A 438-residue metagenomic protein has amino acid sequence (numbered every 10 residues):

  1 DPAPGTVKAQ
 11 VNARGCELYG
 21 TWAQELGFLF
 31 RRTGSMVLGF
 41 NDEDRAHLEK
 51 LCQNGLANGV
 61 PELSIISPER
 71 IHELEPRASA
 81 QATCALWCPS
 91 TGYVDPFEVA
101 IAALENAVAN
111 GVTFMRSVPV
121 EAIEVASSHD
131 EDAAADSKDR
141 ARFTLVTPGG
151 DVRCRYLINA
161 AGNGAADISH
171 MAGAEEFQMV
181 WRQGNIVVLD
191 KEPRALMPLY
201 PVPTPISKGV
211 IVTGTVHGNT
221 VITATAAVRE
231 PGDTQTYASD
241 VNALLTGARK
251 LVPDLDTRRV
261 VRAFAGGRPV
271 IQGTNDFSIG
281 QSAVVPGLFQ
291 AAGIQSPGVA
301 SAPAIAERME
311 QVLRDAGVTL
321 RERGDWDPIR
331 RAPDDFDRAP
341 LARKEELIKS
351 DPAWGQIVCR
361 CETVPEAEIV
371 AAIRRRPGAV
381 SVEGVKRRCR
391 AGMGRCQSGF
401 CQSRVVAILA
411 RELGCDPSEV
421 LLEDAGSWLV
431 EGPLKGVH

Functional and structural regions predicted by a protein language model:
D1-L74, A82-T83, V210: Dinucleotide-binding Rossmann-like beta1-alpha1 core, especially the glycine-rich loop that anchors the ADP
Q10, L38-H47, W87-E105, M115 (+3 more regions): Short beta-strand to alpha-helix junction loop
R32, I66-P68, R116-V118, V261-F264: Short loop/edge segments at beta-strand edges and connector loops that shape dinucleotide/nucleotide cofactor-binding
L86-S127, D139-R155: Helical element adjacent to the flavin cofactor pocket in flavoenzyme catalytic cores
I123-A126, D139-Y237, T246, L255 (+1 more regions): Flavin-dependent oxidoreductases
S207, V216-H217, G232-I357, V364-P377 (+2 more regions): C-terminal catalytic lobe of FAD-dependent flavoproteins
G232, P365-R375, G399-P417: Iron-sulfur (Fe-S) cluster-binding segments and ferredoxin-like electron-carrier domains, especially [2Fe-2S]
K386-S403, E419-H438: Short Fe-S-cluster ligation motifs
